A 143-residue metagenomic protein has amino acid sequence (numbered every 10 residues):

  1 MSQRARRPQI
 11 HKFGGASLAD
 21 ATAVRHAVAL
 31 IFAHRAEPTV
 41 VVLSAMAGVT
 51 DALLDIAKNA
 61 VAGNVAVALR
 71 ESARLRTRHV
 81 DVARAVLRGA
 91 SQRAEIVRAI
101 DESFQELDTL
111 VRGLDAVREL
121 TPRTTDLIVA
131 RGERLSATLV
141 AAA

Functional and structural regions predicted by a protein language model:
M1-A143: Nucleotide/pyrophosphate-binding catalytic subdomain
